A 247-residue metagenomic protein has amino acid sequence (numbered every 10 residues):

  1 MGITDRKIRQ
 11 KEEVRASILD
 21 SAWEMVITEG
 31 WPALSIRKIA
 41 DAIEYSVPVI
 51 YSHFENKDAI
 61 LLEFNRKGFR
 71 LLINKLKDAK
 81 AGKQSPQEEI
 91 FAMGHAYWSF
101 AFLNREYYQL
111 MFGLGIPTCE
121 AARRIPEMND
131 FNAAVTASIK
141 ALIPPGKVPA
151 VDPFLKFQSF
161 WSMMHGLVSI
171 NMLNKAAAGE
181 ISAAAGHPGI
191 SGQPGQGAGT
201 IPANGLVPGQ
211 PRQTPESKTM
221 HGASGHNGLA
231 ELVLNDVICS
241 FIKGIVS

Functional and structural regions predicted by a protein language model:
M1-E13, A184-H221: N-terminal intrinsically disordered/low-complexity leader segments
D5-E13, E55, A59, E63 (+7 more regions): Residues at secondary-structure transition points
S17, S21, M25-A59, E63: Helix-turn-helix
E63, K77-E106, K147-A150, K156-F160: Hydrophobic alpha-helical connector segments
R66-I90, Q109-F112, P126-K147: Amphipathic alpha-helical linker/stalk segments
F102-E120, S169-E180: Amphipathic alpha-helical segments used for helix-helix packing
C119-P145, F154-S159, G228-S240: Amphipathic alpha-helical packing segments from all-alpha helical-bundle domains
